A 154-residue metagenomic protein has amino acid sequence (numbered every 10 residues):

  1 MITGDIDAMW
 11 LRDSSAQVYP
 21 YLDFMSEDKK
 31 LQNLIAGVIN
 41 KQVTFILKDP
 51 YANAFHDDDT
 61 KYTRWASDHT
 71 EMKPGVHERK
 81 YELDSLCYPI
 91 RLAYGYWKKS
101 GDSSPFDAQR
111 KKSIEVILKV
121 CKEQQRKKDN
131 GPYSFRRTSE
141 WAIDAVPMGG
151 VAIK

Functional and structural regions predicted by a protein language model:
M1-R12: Low-complexity, Ser/Thr/Pro/Gly-enriched N-terminal "stalk/linker" regions
G4, D28-N33, S104-A108: Short, surface-exposed loop/turn segments at secondary-structure junctions
L11-S15, L83-L86: Short alpha-helical patches at coil-to-helix transitions and adjacent helical residues in well-structured domains
A16-K29, Y88-S103: Well-ordered alpha-helical scaffold segments within catalytic/enzyme domains
K29-Y88, R136-R137: Helix-terminus loop motifs that line ligand-binding clefts
N40-Y51, D59-T60, K98-K154: Active-site acid/base region of carbohydrate-active enzymes
H69-R79, A93-F106: Short acidic, glycine/Ser/Thr-rich loop/turn "cap" segments at secondary-structure junctions
